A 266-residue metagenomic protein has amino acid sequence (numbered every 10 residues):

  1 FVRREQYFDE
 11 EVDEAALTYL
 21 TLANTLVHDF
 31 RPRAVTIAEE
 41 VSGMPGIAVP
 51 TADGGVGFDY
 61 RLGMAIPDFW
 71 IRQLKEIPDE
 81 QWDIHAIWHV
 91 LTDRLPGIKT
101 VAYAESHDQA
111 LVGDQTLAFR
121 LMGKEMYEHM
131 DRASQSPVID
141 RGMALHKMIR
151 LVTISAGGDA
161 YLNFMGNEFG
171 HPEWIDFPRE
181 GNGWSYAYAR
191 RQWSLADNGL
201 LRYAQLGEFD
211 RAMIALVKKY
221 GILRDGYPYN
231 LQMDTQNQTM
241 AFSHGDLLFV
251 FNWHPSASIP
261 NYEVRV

Functional and structural regions predicted by a protein language model:
V2-A189, K218-E263: Conserved alpha/beta catalytic core and glycan-binding cleft of carbohydrate-active enzymes
Y188-I222: Catalytic cores of secreted or luminal carbohydrate-active enzymes
V266: Short edge-strand/loop segments of extracellular domains
